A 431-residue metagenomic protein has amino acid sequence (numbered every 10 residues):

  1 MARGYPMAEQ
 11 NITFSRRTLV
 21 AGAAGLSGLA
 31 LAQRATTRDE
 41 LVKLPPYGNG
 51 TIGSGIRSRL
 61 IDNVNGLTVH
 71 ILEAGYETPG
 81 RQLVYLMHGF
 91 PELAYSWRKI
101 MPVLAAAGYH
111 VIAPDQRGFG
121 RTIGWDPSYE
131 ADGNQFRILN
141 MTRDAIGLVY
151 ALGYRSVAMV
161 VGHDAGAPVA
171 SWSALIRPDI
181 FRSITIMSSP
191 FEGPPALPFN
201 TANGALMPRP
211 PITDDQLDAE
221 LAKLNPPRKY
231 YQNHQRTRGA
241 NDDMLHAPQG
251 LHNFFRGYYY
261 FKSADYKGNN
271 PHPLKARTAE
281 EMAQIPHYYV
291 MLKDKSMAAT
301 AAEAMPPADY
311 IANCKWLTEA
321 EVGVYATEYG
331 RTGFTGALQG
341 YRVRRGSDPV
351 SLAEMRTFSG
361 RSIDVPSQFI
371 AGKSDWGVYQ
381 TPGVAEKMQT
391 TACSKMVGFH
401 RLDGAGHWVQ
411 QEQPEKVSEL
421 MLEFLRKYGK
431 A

Functional and structural regions predicted by a protein language model:
Y5-L26: N-terminal secretory signal peptides and thylakoid transit peptides that target proteins across membranes
D39-S58, V69, E77-T78, L83 (+2 more regions): Flexible "cap/lid" subdomain of the alpha/beta-hydrolase fold that forms the substrate-access gate
S58, V111-A113, F399-R401: Conserved beta-strand scaffold positions in the cores of enzyme catalytic domains, especially in NTP/NDP-utilizing
V64-G66: Glycine-centered tight beta-turn/hairpin loop motif at sheet-sheet or coil-to-beta transitions
L72-W125, H163: Conserved HGGG/HGGXW glycine-rich cap/lid loop of the alpha/beta-hydrolase fold
F90, A94-W97, A165, W172 (+2 more regions): Signature tryptophan residues that serve as conserved aromatic anchors
M396-A431: Catalytic active-site module of serine/aspartate enzymes centered on a nucleophile-bearing elbow/loop
